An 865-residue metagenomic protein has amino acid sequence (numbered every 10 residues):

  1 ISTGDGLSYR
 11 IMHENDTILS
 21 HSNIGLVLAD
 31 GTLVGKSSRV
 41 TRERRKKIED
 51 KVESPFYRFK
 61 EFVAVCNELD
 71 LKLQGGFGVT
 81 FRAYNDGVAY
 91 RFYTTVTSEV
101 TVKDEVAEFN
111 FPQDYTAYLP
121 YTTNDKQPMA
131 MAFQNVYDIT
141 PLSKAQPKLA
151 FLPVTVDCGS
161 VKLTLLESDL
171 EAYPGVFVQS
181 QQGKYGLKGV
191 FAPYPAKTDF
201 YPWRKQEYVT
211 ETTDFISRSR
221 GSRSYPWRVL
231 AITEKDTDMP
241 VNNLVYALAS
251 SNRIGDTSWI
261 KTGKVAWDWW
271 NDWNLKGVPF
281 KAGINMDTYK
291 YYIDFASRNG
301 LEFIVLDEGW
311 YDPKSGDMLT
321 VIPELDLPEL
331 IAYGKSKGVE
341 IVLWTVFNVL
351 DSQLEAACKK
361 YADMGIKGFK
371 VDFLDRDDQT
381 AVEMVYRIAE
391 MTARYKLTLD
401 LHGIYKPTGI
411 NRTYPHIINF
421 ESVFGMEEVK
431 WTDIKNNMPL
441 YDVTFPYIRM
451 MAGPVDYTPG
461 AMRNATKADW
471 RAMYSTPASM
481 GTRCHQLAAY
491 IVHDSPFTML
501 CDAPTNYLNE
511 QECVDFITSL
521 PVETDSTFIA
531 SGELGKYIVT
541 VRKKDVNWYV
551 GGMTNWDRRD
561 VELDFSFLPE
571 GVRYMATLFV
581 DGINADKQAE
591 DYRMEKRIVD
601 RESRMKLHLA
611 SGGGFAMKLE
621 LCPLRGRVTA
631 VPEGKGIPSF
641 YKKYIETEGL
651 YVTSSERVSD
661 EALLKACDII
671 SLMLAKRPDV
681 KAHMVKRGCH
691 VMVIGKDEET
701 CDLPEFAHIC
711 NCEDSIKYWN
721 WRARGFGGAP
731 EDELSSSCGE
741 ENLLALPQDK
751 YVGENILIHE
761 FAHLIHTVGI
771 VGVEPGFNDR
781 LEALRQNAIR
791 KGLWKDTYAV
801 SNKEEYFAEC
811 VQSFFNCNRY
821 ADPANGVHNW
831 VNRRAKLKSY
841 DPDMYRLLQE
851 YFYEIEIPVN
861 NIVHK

Functional and structural regions predicted by a protein language model:
I1-A247: N-terminal accessory beta-strand-rich subdomains and adjacent acidic, glycine-rich linkers that precede catalytic cores
I216-F295, N299: An acidic-aromatic substrate-binding cleft motif
D307-T482: Aromatic- and carboxylate-enriched substrate-binding clefts and catalytic-loop regions of carbohydrate-active enzymes
D502-Y549, D586-E590: Glycan-recognition and catalytic regions of carbohydrate-active enzymes
L534-E570, F615-A616: Carbohydrate-binding surface patches
K596-P623: C-terminal beta-strand-rich structural cap/linker in extracellular carbohydrate-active enzymes
G636, T653, N711-N742, L746-P747 (+2 more regions): Metalloprotease/metallohydrolase-associated module, dominated by Zn2+-dependent proteases
G636-K642, T647-S655, S659-Q786, G792: Acidic/His-rich structured neighborhood in mature extracellular/periplasmic domains
